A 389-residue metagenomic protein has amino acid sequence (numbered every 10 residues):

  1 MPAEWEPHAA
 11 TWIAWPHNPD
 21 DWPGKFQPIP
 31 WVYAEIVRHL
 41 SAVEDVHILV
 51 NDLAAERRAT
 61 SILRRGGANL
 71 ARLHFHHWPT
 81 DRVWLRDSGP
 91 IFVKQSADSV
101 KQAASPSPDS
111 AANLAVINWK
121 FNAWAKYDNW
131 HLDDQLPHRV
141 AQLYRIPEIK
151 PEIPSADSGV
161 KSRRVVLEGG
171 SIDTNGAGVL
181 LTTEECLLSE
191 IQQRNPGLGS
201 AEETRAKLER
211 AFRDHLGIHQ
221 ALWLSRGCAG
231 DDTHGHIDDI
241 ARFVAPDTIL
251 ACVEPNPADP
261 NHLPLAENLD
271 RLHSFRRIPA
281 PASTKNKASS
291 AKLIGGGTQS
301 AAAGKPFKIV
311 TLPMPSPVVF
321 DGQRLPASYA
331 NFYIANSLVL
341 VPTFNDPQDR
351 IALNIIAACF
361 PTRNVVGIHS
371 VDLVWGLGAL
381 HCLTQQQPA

Functional and structural regions predicted by a protein language model:
M1-D98, D109-A282, K287, L293-I294 (+1 more regions): The feature marks the mature, well-folded catalytic cores of soluble enzymes
V100, A104-S105: Intrinsically disordered, low-complexity tandem-repeat regions
